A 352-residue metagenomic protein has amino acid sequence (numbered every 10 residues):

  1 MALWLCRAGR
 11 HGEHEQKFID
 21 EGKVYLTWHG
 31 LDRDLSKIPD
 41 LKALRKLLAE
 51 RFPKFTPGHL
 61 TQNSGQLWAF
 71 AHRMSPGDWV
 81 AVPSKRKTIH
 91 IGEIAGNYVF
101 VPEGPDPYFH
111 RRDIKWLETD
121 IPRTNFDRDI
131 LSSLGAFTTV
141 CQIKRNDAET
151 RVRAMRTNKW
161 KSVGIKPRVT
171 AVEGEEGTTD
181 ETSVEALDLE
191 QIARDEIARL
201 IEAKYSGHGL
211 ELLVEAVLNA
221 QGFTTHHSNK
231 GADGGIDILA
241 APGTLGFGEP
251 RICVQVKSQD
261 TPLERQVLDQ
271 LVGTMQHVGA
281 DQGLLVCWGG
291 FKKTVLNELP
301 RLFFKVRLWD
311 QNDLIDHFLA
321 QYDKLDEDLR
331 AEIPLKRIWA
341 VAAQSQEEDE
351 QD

Functional and structural regions predicted by a protein language model:
A2-S75, R86, I91, G96-D352: Mixed-charge (Asp/Glu-Lys/Arg
